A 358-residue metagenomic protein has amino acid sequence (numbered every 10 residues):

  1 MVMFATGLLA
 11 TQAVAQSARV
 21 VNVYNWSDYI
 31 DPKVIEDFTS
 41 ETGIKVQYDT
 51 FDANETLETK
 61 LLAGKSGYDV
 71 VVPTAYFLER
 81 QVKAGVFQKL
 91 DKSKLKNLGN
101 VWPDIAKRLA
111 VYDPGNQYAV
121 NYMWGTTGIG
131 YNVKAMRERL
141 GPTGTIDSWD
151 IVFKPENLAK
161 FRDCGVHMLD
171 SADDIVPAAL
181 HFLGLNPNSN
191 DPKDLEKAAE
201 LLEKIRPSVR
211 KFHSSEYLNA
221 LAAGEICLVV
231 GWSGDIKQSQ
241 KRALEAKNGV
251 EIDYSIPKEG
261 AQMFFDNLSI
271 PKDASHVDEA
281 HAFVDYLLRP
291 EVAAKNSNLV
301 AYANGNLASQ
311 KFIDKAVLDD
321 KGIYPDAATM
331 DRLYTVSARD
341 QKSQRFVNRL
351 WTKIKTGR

Functional and structural regions predicted by a protein language model:
L9-A15: Sec/Tat signal peptide C-region and signal peptidase I cleavage site
Q16-Q81: Early extracytoplasmic/lumenal segment of secretory-pathway proteins
S17, E79-T126, T145, D150-F153: Hinge/lid segment of periplasmic solute-binding proteins
V82-L90, K107-L109, P114-N116, S208 (+2 more regions): Ligand-binding "clamshell"
Q88-G99, D150, A246-Q262, P271-A274: Short beta-strand->loop
K160, H167-S255: Ligand-binding pocket segment of bilobal, Venus flytrap-like solute-binding proteins
N219, A327-R358: Conserved C-terminal helix/tail region of periplasmic/extracytoplasmic solute-binding proteins
D266, P271-R332: Mature extracytoplasmic/periplasmic domains
